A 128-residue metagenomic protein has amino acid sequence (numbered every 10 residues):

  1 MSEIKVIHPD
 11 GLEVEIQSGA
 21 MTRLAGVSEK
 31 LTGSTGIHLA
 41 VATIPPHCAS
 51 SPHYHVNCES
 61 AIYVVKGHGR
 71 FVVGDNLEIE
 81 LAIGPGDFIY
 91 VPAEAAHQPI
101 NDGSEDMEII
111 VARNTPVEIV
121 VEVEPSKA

Functional and structural regions predicted by a protein language model:
M1-G36, S51, E122-A128: A short, N-terminal "cap"/entry segment at the start of jelly-roll beta-barrel domains of the cupin/DSBH fold
S28, A40-V56, A93: Conserved short histidine dyad/triad with adjacent acidic residue
T32, N57, N76, S104-E105: Short strand-connecting beta-turns/loops that link adjacent beta-strands
T32-T35, P45-C48, H68-R70, T115-E118: Short, charged/polar surface micro-motifs in flexible loops or helix N-caps
L39-T43, A61, E80, F88-Y90 (+1 more regions): Conserved hydrophobic/aromatic beta-strand scaffold that supports enzyme active sites
A49, C58-P85: A short beta-strand-loop-beta hairpin characteristic of the jelly-roll/cupin
S51-P52, F71-V72, E80, V91 (+1 more regions): Short beta-strand His + acidic residue motifs that chelate non-heme Fe in jelly-roll/DSBH and cupin folds
G84-P85, A93-I119: Ligand-binding loop in jelly-roll beta-barrel domains
